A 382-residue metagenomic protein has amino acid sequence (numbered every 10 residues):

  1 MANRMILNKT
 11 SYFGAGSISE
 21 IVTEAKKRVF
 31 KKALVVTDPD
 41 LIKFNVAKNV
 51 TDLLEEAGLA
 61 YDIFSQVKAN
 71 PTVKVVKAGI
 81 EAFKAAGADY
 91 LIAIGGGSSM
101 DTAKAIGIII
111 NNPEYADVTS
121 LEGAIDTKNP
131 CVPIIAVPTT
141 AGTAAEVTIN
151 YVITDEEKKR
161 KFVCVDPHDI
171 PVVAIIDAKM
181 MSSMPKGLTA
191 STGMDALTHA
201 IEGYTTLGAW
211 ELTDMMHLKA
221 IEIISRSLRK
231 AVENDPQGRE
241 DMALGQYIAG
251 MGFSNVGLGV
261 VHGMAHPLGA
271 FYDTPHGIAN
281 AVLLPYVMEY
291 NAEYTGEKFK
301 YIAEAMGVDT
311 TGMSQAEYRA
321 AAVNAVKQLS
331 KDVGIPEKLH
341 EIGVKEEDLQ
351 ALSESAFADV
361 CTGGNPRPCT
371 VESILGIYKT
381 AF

Functional and structural regions predicted by a protein language model:
M1-R28: N-terminal amphipathic/basic leader segments beginning at the initiator methionine
I18-L34, D52-A57, A85-A86: Glycine-rich phosphate/diphosphate-binding loops that line cofactor/substrate pockets in enzymes
I42-Y115, R229-R239: N-terminal small/polar loop signature for handling phosphorylated ligands or for N-terminal nucleophile
K74-I176: Glycine/threonine-rich beta-strand-loop-alpha-helix active-site module that forms ligand/phosphate-binding
N150-V256, E372: Carboxylate- and glycine-rich phosphate/diphosphate-binding segment that chelates Mg2+/Mn2+
F271-D348: Gly/Pro-rich interdomain helix-loop hinge
K345-F382: Short, amphipathic C-terminal "tail helix"
